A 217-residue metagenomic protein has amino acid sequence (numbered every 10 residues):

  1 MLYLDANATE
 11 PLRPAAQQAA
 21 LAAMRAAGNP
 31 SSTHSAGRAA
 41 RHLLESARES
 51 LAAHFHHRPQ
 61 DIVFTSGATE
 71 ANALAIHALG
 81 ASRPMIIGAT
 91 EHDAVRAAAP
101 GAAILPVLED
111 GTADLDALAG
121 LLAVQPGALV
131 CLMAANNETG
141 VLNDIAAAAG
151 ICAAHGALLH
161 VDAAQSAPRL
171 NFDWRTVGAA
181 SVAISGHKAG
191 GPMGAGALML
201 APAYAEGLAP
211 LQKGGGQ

Functional and structural regions predicted by a protein language model:
M1-Q217: Pyridoxal 5′-phosphate
